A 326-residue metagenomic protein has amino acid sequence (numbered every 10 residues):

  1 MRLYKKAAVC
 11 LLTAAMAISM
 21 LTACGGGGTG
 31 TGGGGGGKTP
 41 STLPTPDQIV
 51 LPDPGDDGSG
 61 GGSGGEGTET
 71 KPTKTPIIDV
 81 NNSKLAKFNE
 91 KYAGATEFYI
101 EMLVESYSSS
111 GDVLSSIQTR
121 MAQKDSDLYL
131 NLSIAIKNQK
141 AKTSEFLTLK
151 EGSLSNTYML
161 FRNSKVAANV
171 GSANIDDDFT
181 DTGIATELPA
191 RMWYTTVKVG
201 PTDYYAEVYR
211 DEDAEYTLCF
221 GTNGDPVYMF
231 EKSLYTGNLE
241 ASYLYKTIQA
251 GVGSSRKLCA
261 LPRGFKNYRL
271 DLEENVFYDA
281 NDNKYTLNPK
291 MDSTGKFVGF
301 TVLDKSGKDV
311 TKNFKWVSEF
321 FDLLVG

Functional and structural regions predicted by a protein language model:
M1-T22: Sec-dependent bacterial lipoprotein signal peptides
A23-D127, G251-V276, A280, S306-G307 (+1 more regions): N-terminal leader/targeting segments and the immediate start of mature chains
L114-I184, E215-Y216, P226-F230, L234-S242 (+2 more regions): An acidic-aromatic
N131-T143, V199-Y278, N288-M291, G295 (+1 more regions): Gly/Pro-enriched, hydrophobic low-complexity segments that function as extracytoplasmic propeptides/linkers
L149-A214, L244, S254-L261, K266 (+2 more regions): Flexible, processing/modification-adjacent segments and terminal tails in exported/periplasmic/extracellular proteins
